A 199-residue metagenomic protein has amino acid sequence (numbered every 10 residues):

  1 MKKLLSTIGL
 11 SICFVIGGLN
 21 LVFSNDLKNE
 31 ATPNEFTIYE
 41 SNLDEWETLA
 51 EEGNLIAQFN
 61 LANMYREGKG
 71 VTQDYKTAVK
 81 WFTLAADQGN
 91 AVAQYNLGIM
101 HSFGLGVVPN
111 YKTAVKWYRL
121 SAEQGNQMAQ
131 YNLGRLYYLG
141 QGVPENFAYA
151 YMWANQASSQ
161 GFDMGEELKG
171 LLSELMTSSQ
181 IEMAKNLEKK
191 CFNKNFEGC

Functional and structural regions predicted by a protein language model:
G9-G18: Bacterial N-terminal signal peptides
E30, D163-C199: Terminal, low-structured helical/coil segments at or just beyond the last alpha-helical repeat
W46-E47, E51-N54, E67-K69, D74 (+10 more regions): Short helix-capping/linker turns of helical repeat alpha-solenoids
N60-E67, N96-F103, V107, N132-L139 (+1 more regions): Hydrophobic face of amphipathic alpha-helices that form TPR/SEL1-like repeat modules and related alpha-solenoid
M64, A85, M100, S121 (+4 more regions): TPR/TPR-like alpha-solenoid repeats
